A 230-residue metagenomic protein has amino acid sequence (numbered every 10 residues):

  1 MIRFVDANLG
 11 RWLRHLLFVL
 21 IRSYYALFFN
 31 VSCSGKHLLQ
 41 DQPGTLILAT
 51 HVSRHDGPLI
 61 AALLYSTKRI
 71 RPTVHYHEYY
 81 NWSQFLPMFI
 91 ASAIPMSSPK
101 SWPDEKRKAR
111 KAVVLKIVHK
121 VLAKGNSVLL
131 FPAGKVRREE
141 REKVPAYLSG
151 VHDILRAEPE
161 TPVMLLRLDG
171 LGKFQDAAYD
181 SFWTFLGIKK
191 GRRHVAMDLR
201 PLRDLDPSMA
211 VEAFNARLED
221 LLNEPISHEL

Functional and structural regions predicted by a protein language model:
R3, A7-F29, Q84, M88-S92: Short hydrophobic helices that act as membrane-entry/anchoring signals
I21-S53: Helix-to-loop junction immediately C-terminal to a conserved catalytic motif
D41-R107: Catalytic core of membrane glycerolipid acyltransferases/transacylases, capturing the structured, soluble-facing
G44-L46, G125-F131, P162-M164: Residue-level preference for the first positions of well-ordered beta-strands
V52-S53, A133-V136: Short glycine-rich anion-binding loops that position phosphate/pyrophosphate groups of nucleotides and phosphorylated
Y76-Y79, G134, R167-G172: Short beta-alpha junction loops
K106-V114: Glycine-rich anion/phosphate-binding loops
R138-E212: A cross-family acyltransferase "interaction/gating" segment
